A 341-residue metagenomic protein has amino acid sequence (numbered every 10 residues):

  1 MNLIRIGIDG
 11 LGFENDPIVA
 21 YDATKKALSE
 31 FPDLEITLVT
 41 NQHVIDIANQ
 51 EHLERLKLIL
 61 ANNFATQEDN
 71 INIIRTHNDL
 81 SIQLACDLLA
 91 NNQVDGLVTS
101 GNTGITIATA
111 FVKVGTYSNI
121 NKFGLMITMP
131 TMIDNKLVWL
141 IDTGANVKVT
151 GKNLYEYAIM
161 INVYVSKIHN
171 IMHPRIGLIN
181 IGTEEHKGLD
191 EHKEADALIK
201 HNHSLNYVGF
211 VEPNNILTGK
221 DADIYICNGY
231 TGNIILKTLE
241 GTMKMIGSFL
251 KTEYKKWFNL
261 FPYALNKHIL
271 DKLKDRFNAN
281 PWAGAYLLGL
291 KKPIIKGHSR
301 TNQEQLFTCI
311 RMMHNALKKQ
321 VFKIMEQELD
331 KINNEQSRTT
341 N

Functional and structural regions predicted by a protein language model:
M1-V44: N-terminal phosphate-binding or glycine-rich loops at protein starts, especially the Walker A/P-loop of NTPases
G7-I18, A145-Y155, K296-T301: Short, glycine-rich nucleotide/cofactor-binding loops
L11, N63-F64, N102-G104, V112 (+2 more regions): Short glycine-rich anion-binding loops that position phosphate/pyrophosphate groups of nucleotides and phosphorylated
D16-I18, E35, T40, V147-P213: Glycine-rich phosphate/diphosphate-binding loop of Rossmann-like nucleotide-binding domains
D33-L34, I168-I176, L205-N214, K256-A264 (+3 more regions): Flexible, glycine/charged-enriched surface loops at secondary-structure junctions
H52-V94: Phosphate/nucleotide-donor binding subsite
F111-K136, L140, D221-Y225, G229-S337: Glycine-rich phosphate/nucleotide-binding loop
